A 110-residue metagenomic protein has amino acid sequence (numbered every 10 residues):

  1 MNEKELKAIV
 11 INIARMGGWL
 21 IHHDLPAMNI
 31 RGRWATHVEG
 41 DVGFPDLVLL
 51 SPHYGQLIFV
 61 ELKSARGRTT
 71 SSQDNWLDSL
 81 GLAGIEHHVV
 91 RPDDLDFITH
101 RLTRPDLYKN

Functional and structural regions predicted by a protein language model:
M1-N110: Catalytic phosphate/metal-binding cores of nucleic-acid and nucleotide-processing enzymes, i.e., regions that mediate
